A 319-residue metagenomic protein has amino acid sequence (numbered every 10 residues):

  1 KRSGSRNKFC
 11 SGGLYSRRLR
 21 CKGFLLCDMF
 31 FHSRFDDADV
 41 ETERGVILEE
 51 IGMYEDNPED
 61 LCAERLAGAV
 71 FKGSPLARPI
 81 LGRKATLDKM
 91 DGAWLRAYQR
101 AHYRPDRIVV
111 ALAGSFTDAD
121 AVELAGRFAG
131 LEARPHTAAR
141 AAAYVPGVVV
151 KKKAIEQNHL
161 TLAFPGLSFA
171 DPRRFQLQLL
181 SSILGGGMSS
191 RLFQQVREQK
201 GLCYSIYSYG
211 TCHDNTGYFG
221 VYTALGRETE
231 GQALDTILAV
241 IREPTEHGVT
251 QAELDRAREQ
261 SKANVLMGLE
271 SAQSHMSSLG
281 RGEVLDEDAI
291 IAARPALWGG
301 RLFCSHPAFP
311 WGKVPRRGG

Functional and structural regions predicted by a protein language model:
K1-A139, V150, T161, L167-S168 (+3 more regions): Charge-rich, well-structured scaffold segments of protease-associated domains
V145-P146: Conserved binding/catalytic microenvironments
K153-E156: Short Pro/Gly-enriched coil loops immediately N-terminal to beta-strands
M188-S189: Short Ser/Thr-interspersed hydrophobic loop/turn segments at strand-loop and sheet-helix junctions that line or gate
F193-Q194: Phosphate-proximal small/polar/acidic motifs at interfaces that engage nucleotide phosphates, polyphosphates
